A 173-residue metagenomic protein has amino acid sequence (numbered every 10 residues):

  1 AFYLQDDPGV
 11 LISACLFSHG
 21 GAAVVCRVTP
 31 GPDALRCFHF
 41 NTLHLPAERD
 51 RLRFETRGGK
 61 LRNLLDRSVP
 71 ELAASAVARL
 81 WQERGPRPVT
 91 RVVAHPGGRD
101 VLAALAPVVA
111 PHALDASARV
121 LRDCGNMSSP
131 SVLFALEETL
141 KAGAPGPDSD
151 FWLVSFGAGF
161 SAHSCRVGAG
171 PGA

Functional and structural regions predicted by a protein language model:
A1-L4, C37, F160-H163: Short glycine/serine/threonine-rich phosphate/pyrophosphate-binding segments that cradle anionic phosphate groups
F2, P32, P46, V101 (+1 more regions): Flexible, glycine-rich phosphate/dinucleotide-binding loops and adjacent beta-alpha linkers at cofactor/substrate
F2-L4, A47-D50, A103, M127-S129: Short, solvent-exposed polar/charged micro-motifs at secondary-structure junctions
Y3-G9, G58, H112-R119: Glycine/charged-rich beta-loop-alpha catalytic/anionic-binding loops adjacent to active sites
D6-S75, R79-Q82, F156, G168-A173: Condensing-enzyme catalytic core mediating Claisen C-C bond formation in acyl metabolism
R49, R53-T90, D100-A113, A135-T139 (+1 more regions): Conserved active-site "lid/cap" helical segment
T90-A173: Claisen-condensing/thiolase-fold acyl-transfer catalytic domains that form or cleave C-C bonds in fatty acid
